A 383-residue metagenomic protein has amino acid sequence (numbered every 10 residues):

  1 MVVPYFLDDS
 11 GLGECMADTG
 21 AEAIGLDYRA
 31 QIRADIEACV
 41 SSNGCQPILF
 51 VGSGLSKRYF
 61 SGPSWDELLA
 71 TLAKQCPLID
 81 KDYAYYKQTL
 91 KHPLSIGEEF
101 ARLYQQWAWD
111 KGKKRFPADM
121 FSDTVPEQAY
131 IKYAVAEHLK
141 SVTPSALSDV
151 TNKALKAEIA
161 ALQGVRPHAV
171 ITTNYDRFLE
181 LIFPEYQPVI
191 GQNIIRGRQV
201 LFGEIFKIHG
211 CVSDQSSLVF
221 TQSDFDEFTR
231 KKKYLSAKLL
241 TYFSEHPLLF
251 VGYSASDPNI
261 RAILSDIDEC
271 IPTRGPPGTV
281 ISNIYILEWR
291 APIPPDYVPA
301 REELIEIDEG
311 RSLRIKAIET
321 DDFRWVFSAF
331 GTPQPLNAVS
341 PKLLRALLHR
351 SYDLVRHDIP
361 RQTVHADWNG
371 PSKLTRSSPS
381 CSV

Functional and structural regions predicted by a protein language model:
V2-F220, K238, S244, A255-P258 (+2 more regions): Conserved catalytic-core helix/loop/strand module for nucleotide-ribose chemistry
A154, S223-K238: Active-site glycine-rich loop that binds ribose-phosphate moieties when present
L248-L249: Short hydrophobic alpha-helical runs that function as membrane-insertion/retention elements
G252: Glycine-rich adenosine-cofactor-binding loop
